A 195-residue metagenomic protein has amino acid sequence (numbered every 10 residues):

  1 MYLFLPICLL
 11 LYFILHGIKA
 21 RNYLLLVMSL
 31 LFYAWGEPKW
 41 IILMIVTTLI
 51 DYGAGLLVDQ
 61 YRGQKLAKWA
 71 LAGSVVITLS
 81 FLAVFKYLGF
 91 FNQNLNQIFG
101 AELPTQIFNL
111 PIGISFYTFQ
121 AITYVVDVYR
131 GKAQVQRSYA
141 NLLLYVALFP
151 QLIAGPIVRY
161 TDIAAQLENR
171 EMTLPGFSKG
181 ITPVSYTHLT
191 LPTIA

Functional and structural regions predicted by a protein language model:
M1-T193: Membrane-embedded transmembrane alpha-helical bundles that form the catalytic cores of multi-pass lipid-modifying
